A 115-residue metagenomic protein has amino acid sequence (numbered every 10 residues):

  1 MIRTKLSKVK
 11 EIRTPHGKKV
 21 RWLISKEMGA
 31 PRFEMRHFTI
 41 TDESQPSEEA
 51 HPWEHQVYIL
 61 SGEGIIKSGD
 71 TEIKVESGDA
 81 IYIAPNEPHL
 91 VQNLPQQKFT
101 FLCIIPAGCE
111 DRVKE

Functional and structural regions predicted by a protein language model:
M1-R32, V113-E115: A short, N-terminal "cap"/entry segment at the start of jelly-roll beta-barrel domains of the cupin/DSBH fold
R21, R36-H51: Conserved short histidine dyad/triad with adjacent acidic residue
T39-I40, H51-I66, I104: Short, conserved beta-strand element in jelly-roll/cupin
P46-E48, I66-K67, I83, H89-P95: Short beta-strand His + acidic residue motifs that chelate non-heme Fe in jelly-roll/DSBH and cupin folds
Q56, E63-I65, E72, P88 (+1 more regions): Structural motif
T71-P85: Short acidic-glycine-tyrosine-enriched beta hairpin
P85-D111: Ligand-binding loop in jelly-roll beta-barrel domains
